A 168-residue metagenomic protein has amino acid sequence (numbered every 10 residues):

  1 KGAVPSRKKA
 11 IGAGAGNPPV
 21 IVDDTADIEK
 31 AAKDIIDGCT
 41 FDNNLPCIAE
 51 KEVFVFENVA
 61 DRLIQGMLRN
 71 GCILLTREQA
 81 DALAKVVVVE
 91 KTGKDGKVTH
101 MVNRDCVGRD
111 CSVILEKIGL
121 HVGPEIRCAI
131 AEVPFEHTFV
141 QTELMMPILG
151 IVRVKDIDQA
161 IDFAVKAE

Functional and structural regions predicted by a protein language model:
G2-F135: ALDH superfamily catalytic-core signature
L120-E168: Conserved C-terminal structural/oligomerization subdomain of aldehyde/semialdehyde dehydrogenase
